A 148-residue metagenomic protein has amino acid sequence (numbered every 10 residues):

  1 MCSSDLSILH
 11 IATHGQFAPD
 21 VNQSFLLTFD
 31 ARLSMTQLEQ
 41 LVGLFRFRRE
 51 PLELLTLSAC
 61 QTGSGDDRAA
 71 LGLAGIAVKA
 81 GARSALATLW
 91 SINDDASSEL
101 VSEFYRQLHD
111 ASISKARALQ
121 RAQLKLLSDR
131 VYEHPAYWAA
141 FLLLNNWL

Functional and structural regions predicted by a protein language model:
C2-L148: Catalytic cores of enzymes
